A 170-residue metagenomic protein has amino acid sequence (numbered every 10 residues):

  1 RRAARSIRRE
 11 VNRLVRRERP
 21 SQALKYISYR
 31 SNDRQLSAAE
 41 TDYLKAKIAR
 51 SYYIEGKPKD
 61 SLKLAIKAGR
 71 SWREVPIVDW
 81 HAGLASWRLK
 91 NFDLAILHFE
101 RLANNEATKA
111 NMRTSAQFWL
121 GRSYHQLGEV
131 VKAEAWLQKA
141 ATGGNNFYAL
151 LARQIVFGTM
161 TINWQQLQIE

Functional and structural regions predicted by a protein language model:
R1-E170: Extracytoplasmic and endomembrane cell-envelope/extracellular-matrix remodeling and assembly machinery
